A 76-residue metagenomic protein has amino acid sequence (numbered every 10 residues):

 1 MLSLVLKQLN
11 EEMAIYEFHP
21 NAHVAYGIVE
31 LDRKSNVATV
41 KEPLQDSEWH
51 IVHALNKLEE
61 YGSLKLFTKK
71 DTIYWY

Functional and structural regions predicted by a protein language model:
M1-L9, K69-Y76: Acidic, proline/glycine-rich low-complexity IDRs
L2-D32: N-terminal acidic leader/helix
I28-Y76: Acidic, low-complexity intrinsically disordered segments
